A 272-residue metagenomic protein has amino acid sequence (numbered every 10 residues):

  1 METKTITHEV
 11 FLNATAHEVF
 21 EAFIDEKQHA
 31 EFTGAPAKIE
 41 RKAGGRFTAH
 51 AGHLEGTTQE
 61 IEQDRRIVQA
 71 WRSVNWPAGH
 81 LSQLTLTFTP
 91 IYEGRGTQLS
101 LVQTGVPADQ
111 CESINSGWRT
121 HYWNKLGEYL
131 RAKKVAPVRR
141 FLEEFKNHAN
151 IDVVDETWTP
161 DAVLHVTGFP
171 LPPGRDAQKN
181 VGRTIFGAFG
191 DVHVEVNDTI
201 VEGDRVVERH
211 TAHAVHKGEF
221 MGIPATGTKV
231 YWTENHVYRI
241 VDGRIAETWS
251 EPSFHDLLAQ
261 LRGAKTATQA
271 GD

Functional and structural regions predicted by a protein language model:
M1-K38, E156: Hydrophobic ligand-binding cavity/cleft-lining segments
T7, A14, R46-H50, S113: Alpha-helical scaffold segments that form or flank carboxylate-/histidine-based iron centers
A16, T57-T58, Q98-S100, N115-S116 (+1 more regions): C-terminal and inter-domain tail/linker signature
F23, W71, W118-R119, W123 (+1 more regions): Tryptophan-centric aromatic hotspots in well-structured domains and transmembrane helices
K27-G45, G168-P170, V192-V194: A short, aromatic/hydrophobic, helix- or strand-capping loop or linear motif that either lines the entrance/gate
A30, A37-R41, T48, G52-V106 (+1 more regions): Hydrophobic-ligand binding "helix-grip"
G105-A108, V163: A short, flexible beta-alpha/helix-coil linker loop
C111-W123, G127: Short, charged, low-complexity patches
